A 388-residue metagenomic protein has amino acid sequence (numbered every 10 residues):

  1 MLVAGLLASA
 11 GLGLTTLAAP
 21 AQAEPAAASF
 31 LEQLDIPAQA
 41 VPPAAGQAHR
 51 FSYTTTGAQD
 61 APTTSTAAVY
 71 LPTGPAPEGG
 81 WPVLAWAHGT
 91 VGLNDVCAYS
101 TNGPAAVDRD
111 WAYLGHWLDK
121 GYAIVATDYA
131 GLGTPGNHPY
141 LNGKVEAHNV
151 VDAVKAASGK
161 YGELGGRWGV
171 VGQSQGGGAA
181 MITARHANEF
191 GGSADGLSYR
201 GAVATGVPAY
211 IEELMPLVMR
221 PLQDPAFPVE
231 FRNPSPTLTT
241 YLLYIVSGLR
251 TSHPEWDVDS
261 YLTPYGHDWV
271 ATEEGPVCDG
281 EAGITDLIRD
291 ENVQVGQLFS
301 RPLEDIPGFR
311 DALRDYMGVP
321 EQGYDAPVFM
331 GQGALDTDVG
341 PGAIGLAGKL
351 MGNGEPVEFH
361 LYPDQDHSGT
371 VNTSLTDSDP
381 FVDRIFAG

Functional and structural regions predicted by a protein language model:
M1-A23: Secretory targeting and sorting signals
V3, P20-A76: Catalytic-loop region of hydrolases
A58-T66, Y70-D119, D128: Short, surface-exposed "cap/lid" segments of acyl-processing enzymes
Y140-Y161: Alpha/beta-hydrolase active-site loop
K155-F231: Primarily recognizes the serine-hydrolase "nucleophile elbow" in alpha/beta-hydrolase and SGNH/GDSL folds
P208-V319: Accessory cap/linker subdomain of secreted extracellular hydrolases
D305-D311, D338, I344-G388: C-terminal catalytic histidine-bearing segment of alpha/beta-hydrolase fold enzymes
Y324, F329-D336: Short beta-strand/loop motif that positions the catalytic acidic residue of the alpha/beta-hydrolase fold
